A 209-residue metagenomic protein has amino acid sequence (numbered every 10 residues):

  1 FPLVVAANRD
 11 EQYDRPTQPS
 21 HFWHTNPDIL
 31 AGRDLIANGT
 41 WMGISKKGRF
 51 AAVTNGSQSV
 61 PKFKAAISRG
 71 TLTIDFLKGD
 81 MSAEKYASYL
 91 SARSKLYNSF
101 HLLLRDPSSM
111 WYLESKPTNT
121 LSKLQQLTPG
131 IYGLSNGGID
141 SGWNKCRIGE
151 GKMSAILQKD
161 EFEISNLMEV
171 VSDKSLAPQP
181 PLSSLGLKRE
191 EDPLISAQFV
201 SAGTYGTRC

Functional and structural regions predicted by a protein language model:
F1-C209: N-terminal nucleophile
